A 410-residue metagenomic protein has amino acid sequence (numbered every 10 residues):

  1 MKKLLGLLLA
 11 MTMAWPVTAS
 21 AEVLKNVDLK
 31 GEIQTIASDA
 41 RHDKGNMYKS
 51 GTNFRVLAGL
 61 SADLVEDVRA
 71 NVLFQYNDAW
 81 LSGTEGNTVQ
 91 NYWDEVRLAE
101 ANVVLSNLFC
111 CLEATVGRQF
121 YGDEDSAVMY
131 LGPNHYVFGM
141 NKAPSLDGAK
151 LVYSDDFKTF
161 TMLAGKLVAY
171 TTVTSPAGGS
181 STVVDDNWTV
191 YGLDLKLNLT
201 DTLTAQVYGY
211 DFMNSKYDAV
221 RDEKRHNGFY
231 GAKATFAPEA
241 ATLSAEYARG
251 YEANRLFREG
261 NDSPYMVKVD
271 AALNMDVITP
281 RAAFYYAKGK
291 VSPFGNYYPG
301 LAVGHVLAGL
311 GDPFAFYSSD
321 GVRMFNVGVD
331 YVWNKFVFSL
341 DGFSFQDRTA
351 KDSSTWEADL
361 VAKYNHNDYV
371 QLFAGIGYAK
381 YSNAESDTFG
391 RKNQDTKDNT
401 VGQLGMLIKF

Functional and structural regions predicted by a protein language model:
K2-G117, Y121, A149-L163, L197-T200 (+4 more regions): Beta-barrel outer-membrane channel/assembly domains of diderm bacteria
A40, L81, D123-S126, T171-T172 (+1 more regions): Short acidic/His/Gly/Ser-rich catalytic and metal-binding motifs that mark active-site loops of diverse hydrolases
H135-G139: The substrate-binding groove and active-site-proximal loops of carbohydrate-active enzymes, especially glycoside
N141-R221, R225-G228, A232, E246: Aromatic- and glycine-enriched pocket-lining scaffold segments that form the walls of small-molecule binding clefts
K142-G148, N187-V190, G309-N326: Outer-membrane beta-barrel signature, preferentially recognizing the C-terminal barrel domain of Gram-negative
T171-D185, K216-K224, N254-E259, S292-F314 (+2 more regions): Solvent-exposed loop segments that connect transmembrane elements
F212-N214, G250-E252, Y286-K290, F345-D347: Short, catalytically relevant binding-site loops at active-site mouths
R258-G304: Long, well-ordered mid-to-C-terminal structural blocks that present hydrophobic/aromatic surfaces
